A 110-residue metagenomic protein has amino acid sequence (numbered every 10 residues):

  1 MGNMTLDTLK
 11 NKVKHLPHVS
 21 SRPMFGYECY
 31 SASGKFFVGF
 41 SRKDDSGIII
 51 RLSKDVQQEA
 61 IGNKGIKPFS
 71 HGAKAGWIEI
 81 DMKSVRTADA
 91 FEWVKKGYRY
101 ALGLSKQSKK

Functional and structural regions predicted by a protein language model:
M1-K110: Charge-dense, helix-prone N-terminal extensions
